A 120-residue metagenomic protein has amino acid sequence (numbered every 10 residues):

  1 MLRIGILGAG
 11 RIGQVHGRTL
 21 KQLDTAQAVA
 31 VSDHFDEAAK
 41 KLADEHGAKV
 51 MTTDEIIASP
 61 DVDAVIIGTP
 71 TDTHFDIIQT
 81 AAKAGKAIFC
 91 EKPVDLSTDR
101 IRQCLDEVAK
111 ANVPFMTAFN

Functional and structural regions predicted by a protein language model:
M1-H46: N-terminal Rossmann-like dinucleotide-binding module
A9, I67, P93, A118-F119: Glycine- and other small-residue-rich loops at beta-strand/loop junctions that grip anionic moieties
L23-T25, A84, A109-V113: Short helix-capping segments at alpha-helix termini
A30, D63-A64, P114: Short, Asp-centered acidic motifs that coordinate Mg2+ and/or phosphate in catalytic or ligand-binding sites
A48-E107: Beta-loop-alpha module in the N-terminal Rossmann-like domain of NAD(P)-dependent dehydrogenases, especially those
R102-N120: Rossmann-fold dehydrogenase core element
